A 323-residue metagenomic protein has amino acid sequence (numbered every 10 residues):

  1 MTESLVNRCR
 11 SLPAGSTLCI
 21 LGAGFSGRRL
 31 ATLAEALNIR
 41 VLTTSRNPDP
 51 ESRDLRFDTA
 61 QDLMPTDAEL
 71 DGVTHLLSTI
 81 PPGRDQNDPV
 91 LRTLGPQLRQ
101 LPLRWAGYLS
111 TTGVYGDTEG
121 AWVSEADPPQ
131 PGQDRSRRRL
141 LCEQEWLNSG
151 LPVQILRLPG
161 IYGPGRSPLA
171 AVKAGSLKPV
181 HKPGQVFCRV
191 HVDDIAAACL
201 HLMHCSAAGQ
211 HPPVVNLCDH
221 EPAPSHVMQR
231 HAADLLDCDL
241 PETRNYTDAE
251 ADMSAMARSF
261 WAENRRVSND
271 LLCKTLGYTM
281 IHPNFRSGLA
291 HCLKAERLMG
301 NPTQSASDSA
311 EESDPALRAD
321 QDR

Functional and structural regions predicted by a protein language model:
D71-Y108, L141: NAD(P)-cofactor binding segment of oxidoreductase domains
G95-D134: Conserved Rossmann-fold NAD(P)-dependent oxidoreductase catalytic core, especially the SDR/UDP-sugar
E119-I155: Catalytic helix-loop patch of NAD(P)-dependent Rossmann-fold dehydrogenases
L140, S149-L151, I161-G175, H201-V215 (+1 more regions): Glycine/proline-rich active-site loop of Rossmann-fold NAD(P)-dependent oxidoreductases
P164-A171, V180-H204: Substrate-positioning beta->alpha
A198, C205-A257, P302-A306, D314-D322: Mid/C-terminal beta-alpha module of Rossmann-like enzyme folds, strongest in SDR-family dehydrogenases/epimerases
R230, E250-T279: Conserved C-terminal active-site "lid" loop/helix of NAD(P)H-dependent oxidoreductases that clamps the redox cofactor
P283-R323: Amphipathic terminal alpha-helices
